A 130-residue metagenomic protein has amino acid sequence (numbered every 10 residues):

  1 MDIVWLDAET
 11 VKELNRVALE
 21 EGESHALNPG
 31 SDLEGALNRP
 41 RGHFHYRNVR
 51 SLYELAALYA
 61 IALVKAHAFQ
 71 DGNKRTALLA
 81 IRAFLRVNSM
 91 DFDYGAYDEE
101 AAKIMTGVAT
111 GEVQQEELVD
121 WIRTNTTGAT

Functional and structural regions predicted by a protein language model:
M1-T130: FIC/Doc superfamily catalytic core
